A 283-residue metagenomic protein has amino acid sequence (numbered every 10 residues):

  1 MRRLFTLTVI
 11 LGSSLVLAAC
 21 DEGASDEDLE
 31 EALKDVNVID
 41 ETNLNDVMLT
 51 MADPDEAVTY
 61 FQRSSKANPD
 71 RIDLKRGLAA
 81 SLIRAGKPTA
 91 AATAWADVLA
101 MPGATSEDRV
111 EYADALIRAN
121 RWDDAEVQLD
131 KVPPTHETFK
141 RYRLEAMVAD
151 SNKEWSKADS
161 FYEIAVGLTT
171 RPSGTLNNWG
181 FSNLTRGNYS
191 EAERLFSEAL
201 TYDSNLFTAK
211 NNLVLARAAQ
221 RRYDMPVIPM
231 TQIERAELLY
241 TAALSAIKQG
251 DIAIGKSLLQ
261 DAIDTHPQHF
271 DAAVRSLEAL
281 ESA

Functional and structural regions predicted by a protein language model:
C20-G77, R84-G86, T93: N-terminal leader/linker segments that initiate helical-solenoid repeat arrays
A67, A100-P102, V132-H136, G167-L168 (+3 more regions): Structural marker of alpha-solenoid helical repeat scaffolds
I72-D73, T105-E107, E137-K140, W155 (+5 more regions): Helix-start (N-cap) detector for alpha-helical repeat units in TPR-like alpha-solenoids, especially tetratricopeptide
G77, E111, L144-E145, N178 (+3 more regions): Canonical tetratricopeptide repeat
